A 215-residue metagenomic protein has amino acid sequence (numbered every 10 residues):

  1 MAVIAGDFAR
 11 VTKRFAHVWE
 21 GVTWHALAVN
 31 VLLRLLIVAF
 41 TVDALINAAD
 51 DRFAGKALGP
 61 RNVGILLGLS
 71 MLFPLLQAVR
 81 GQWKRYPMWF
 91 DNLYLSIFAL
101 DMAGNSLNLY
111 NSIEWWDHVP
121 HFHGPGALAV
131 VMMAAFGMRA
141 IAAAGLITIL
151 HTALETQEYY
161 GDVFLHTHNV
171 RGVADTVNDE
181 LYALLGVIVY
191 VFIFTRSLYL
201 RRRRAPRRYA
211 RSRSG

Functional and structural regions predicted by a protein language model:
A2-G172, L185-G215: Bulky hydrophobic segments
R171-L181: C-terminal transmembrane helix-loop-helix hairpin of multi-pass membrane proteins
